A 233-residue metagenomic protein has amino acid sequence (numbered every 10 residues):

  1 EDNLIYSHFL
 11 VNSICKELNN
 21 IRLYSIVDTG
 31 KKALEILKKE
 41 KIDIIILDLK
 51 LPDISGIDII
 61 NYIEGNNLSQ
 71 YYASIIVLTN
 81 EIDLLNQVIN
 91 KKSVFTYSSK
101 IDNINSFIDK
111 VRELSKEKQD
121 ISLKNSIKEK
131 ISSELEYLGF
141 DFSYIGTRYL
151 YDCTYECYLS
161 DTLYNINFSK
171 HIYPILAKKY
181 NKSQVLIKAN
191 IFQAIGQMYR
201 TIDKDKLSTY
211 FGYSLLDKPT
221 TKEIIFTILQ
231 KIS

Functional and structural regions predicted by a protein language model:
E1: Conserved acidic carboxylate
S7, V11, I26-I44: Acidic, metal-coordinating helix/loop segments flanking the phosphotransfer/catalytic sites of two-component signaling
T29, S55-D58: Acidic catalytic/metal-coordinating carboxylates
E35, I57-Q70: Short amphipathic alpha-helix used as the core "switch/output" element in two-component signaling
L47-K50: Active-site residues of response regulator receiver
N61, Y71-D83, S98: A short, hydrophobic beta-strand element within the central beta-sheet of small alpha/beta folds
Y62, N90-K91, I104-Q119: Receiver (REC) domain switch/output surface
L123-S233: C-terminal output/effector regions of signal-responsive regulators
